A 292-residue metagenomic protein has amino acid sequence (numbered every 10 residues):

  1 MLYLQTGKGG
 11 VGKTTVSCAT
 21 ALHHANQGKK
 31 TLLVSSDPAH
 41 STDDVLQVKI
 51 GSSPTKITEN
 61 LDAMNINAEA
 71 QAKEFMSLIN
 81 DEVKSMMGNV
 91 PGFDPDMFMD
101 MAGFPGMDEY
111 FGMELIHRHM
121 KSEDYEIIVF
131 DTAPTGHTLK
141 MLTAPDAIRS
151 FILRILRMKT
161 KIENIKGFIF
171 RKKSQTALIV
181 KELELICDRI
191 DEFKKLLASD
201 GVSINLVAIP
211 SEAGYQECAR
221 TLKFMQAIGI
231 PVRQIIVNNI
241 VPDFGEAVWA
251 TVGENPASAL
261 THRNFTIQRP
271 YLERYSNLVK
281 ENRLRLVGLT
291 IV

Functional and structural regions predicted by a protein language model:
M1-V11, T15-C187, D191: Nucleotide-state-sensitive switch-loop elements of NTP-binding domains
F193-V292: C-terminal lobe/tail of nucleotide-utilizing enzymes
